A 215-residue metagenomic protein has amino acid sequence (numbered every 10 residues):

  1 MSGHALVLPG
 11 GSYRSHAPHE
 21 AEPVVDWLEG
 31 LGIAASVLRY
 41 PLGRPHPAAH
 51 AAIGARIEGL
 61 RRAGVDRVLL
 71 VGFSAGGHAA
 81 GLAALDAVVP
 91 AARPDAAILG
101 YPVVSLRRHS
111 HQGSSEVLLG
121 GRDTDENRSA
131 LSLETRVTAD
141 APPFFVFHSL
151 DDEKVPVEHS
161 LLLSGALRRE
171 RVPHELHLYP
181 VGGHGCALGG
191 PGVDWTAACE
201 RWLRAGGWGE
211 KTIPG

Functional and structural regions predicted by a protein language model:
H4, E29-R39, E175: A fold-wide structural signal in alpha/beta-hydrolase
A5-L28: Short, surface-exposed "cap/lid" segments of acyl-processing enzymes
V7-G10, V37, V146: Structural cue for short, hydrophobic secondary-structure segments
G10, H46, V157-G215: C-terminal catalytic histidine-bearing segment of alpha/beta-hydrolase fold enzymes
H16-H19, P23-V24, S36-L69, L188-G192: Catalytic nucleophile-loop/oxyanion-hole region of alpha/beta-hydrolase and closely related hydrolase-like folds
A55-G113, L118, R128: Primarily recognizes the serine-hydrolase "nucleophile elbow" in alpha/beta-hydrolase and SGNH/GDSL folds
G121-R136, A141-P142: Active-site nucleophile elbow and catalytic-triad environment of alpha/beta-hydrolase enzymes
D140, V146-H148, D152: Short beta-strand/loop motif that positions the catalytic acidic residue of the alpha/beta-hydrolase fold
